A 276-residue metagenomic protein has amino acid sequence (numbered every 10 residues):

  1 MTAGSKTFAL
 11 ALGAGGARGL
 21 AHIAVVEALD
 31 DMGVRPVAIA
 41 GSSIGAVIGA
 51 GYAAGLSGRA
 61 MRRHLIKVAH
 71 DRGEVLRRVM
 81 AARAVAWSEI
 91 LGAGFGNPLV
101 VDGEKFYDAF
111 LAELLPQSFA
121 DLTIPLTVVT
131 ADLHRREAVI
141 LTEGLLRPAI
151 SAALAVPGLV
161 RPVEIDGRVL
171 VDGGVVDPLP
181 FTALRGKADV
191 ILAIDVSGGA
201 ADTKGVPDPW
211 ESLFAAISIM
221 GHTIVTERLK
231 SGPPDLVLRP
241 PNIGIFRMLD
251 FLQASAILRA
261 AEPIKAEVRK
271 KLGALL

Functional and structural regions predicted by a protein language model:
M1-S42, A50-L276: Patatin-like phospholipase
